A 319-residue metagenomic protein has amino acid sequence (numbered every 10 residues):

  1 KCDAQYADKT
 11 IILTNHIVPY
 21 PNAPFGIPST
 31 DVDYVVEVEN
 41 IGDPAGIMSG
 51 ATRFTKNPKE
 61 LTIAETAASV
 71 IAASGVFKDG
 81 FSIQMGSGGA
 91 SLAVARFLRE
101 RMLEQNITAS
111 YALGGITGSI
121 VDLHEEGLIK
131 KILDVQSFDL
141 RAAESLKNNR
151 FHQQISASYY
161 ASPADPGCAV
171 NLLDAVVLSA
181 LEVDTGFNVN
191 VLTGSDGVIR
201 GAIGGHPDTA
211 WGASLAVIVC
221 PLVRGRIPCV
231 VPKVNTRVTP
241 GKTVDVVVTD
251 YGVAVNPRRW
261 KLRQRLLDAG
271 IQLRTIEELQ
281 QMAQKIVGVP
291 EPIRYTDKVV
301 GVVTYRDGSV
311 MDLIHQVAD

Functional and structural regions predicted by a protein language model:
K1-S82, A93-S110, G118-D319: Conserved phosphate- and dinucleotide-binding cores of soluble alpha/beta proteins, encompassing both enzyme active
G88: Beta-strand-loop-alpha "switch" segments that mediate conformational coupling across diverse proteins
G114: Active-site histidine-anchored catalytic micro-motif
